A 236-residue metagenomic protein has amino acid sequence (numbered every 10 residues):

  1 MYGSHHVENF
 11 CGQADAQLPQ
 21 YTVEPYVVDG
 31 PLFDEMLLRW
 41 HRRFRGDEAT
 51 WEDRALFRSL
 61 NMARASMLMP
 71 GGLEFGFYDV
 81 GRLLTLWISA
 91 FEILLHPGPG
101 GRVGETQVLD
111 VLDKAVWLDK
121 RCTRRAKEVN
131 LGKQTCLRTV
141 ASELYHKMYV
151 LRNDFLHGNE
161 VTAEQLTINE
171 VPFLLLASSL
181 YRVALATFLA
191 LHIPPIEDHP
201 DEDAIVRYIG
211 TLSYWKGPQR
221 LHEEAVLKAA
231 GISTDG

Functional and structural regions predicted by a protein language model:
M1-T85, I168-G236: Charged, non-catalytic interaction/linker regions at domain boundaries that couple catalytic cores to substrate
R43, D47-E48, T123-V150: Short, mixed-charge amphipathic alpha-helical segments
T50-R121, E143: Amphipathic alpha-helical interface elements
G72, G100, D154-H157, V161-Q165 (+1 more regions): Intrinsically disordered or highly flexible coil/loop and linker segments, enriched in small and charged/polar residues
S89-R102, G158-N159, R182-L191: Extended, well-ordered alpha-helical segments in internal regulatory regions
G100-V108, Q165-L175: Composition- and surface-driven signal marking solvent-exposed, interaction-prone regions in large proteins
D110-R121, L156-E170: Surface-exposed loop-to-helix/strand elements on domain peripheries
R138-I168: Histidine-centered, metal-coordinating catalytic motifs and their short helical/loop contexts
